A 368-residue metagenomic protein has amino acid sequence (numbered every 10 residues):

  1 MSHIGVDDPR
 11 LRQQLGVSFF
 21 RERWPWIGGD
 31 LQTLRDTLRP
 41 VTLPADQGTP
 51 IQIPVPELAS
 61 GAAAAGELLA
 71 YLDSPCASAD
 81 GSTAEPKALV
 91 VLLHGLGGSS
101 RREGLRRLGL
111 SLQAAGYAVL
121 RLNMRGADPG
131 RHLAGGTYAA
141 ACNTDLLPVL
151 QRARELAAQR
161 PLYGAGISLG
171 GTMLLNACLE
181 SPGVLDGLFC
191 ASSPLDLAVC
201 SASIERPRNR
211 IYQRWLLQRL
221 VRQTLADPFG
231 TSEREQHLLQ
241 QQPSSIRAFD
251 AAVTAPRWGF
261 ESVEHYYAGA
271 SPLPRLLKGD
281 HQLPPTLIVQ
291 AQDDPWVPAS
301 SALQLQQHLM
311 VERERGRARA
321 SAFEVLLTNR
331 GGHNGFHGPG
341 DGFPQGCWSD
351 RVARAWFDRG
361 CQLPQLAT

Functional and structural regions predicted by a protein language model:
G5, Q159-W258: Alpha/beta-hydrolase-fold enzymes
W26-G81: N-terminal cap/lid segment of alpha/beta-hydrolase-fold proteins
P86-G95: Short beta-strand element of the alpha/beta-hydrolase
G98-G109, A299-S301: The serine-hydrolase catalytic nucleophile loop
R102, G109-S111, R125-Y163: Catalytic nucleophile-loop/oxyanion-hole region of alpha/beta-hydrolase and closely related hydrolase-like folds
I288-Q290, D294: Short beta-strand/loop motif that positions the catalytic acidic residue of the alpha/beta-hydrolase fold
L309-G335: Catalytic histidine neighborhood in serine/cysteine hydrolases with alpha/beta-hydrolase-type architecture
G331-G346: Catalytic histidine-centered segment of alpha/beta-hydrolase-like enzymes
